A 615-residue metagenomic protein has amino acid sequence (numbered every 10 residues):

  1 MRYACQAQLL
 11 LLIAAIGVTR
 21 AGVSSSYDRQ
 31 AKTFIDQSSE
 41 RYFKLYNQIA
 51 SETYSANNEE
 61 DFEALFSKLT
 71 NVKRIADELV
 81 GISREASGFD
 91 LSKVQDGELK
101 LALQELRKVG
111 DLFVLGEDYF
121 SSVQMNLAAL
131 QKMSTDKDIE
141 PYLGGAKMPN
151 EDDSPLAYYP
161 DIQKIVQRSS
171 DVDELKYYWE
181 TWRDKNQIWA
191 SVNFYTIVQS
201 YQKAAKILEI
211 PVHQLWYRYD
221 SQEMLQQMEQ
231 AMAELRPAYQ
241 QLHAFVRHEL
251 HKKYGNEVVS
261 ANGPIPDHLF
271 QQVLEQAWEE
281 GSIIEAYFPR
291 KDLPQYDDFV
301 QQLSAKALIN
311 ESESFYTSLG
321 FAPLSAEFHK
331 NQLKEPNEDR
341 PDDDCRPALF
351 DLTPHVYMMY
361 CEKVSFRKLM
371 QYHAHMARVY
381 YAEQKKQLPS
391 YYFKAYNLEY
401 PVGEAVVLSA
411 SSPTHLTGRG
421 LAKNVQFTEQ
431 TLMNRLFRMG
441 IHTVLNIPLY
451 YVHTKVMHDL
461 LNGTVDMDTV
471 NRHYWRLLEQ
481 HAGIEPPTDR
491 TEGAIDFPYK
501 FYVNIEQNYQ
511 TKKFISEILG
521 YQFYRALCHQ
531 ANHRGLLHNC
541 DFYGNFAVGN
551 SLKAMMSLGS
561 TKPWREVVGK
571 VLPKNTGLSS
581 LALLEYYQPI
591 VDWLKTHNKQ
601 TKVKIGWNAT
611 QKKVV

Functional and structural regions predicted by a protein language model:
M1-L11: Classical eukaryotic N-terminal signal peptides for Sec-dependent ER targeting/secretion, especially the positively
A4, T317-A326, L352, V379-Y392 (+4 more regions): Secondary-structure transition/capping motifs at alpha-helix termini and the adjoining loop/turn into the next element
A14-S191, F501-K512, T561-V571, T576-L584 (+1 more regions): N-terminal helix-rich structural modules
G22-A31, T53, A277, G281-P289 (+10 more regions): C-terminal, non-catalytic "cap/extension" segments appended to globular domains
S154-Y158, Y195-M359, N424-I441, L445 (+3 more regions): Active-site-proximal, well-structured secondary-structure segments within enzyme catalytic domains
Y178-N186, W216-Q227, P289-Q301, E327-F328 (+6 more regions): Glycine- and acidic
V364-K386, E404-V407: Active-site recognition of the HExxH zinc-binding catalytic motif
Y400-T414, E517: An active-site-proximal "capping" alpha-helix that borders the catalytic cofactor pocket
